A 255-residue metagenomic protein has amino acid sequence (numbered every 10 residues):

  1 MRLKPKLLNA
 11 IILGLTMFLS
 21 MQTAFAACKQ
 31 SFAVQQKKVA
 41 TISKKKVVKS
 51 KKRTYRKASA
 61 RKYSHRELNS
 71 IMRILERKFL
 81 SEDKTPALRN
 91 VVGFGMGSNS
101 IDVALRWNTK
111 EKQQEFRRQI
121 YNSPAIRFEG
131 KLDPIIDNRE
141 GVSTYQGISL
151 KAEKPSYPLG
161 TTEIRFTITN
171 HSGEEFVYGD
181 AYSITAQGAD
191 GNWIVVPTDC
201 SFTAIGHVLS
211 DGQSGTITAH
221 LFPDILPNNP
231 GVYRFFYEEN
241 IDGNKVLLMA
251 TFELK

Functional and structural regions predicted by a protein language model:
R2-A26: Sec-dependent N-terminal signal peptides of Gram-positive bacterial secreted proteins and lipoproteins
A26-C28, A33: Boundary at the C-terminal end of the N-terminal hydrophobic targeting segment
Q35-L68, T85-Q119: Short glycine/threonine-rich beta-strand-turn micro-motifs
Y55-M72, R127-E140: Short proline/glycine- and acidic-rich turn/helix-capping motifs at secondary-structure junctions
K62, L105-T109, S172, D180-Y182 (+2 more regions): A mature extracytoplasmic/lumenal domain signature
I135-T203, V208-L209, E238-K255: Primarily secretory-pathway and cell-envelope proteins
D199-I225: Intrinsically disordered, low-complexity Pro/Gly/Ser/Thr-rich segments with frequent PxxP/GP/PP motifs and embedded
N229-E238: A short tyrosine-centered beta-strand micro-motif
